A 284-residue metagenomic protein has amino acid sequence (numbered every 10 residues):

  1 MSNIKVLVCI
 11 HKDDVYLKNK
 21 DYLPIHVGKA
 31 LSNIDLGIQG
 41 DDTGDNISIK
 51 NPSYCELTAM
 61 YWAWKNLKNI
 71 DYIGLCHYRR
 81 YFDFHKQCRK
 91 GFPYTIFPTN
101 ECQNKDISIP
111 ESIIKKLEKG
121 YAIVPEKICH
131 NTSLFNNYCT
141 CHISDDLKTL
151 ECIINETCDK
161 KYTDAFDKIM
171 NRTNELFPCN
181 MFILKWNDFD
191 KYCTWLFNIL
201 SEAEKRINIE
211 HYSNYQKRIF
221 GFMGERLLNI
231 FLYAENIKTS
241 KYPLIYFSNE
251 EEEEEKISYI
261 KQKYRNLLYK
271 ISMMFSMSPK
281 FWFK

Functional and structural regions predicted by a protein language model:
M1-K284: ER/Golgi luminal nucleotide-sugar-dependent glycosyltransferases, focusing on the catalytic module
